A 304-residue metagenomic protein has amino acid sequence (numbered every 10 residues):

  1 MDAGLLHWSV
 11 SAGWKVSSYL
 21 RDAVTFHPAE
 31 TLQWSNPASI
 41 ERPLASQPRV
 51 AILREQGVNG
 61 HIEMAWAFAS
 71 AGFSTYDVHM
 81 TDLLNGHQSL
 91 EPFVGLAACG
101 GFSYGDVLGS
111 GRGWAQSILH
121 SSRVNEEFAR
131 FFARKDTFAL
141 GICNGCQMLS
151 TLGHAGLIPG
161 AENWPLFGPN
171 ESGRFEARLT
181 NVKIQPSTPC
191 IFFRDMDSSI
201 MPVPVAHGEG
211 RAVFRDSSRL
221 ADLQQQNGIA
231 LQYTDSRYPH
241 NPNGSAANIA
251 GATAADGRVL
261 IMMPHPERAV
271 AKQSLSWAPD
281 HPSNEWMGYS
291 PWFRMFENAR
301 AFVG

Functional and structural regions predicted by a protein language model:
M1-I142, C146-P159, G168-A177, K183 (+2 more regions): N-terminal beta1-alpha1 cap of cysteine-dependent amidohydrolase-like domains
L44-A45, G244, T253-D256: A structural signal for short secondary-structure junctions
R134-K135, Q225-Q226, A255: Structured helix-beta-strand junction loops
L140-G141, P204, M262: Short conserved micro-motifs on helix faces and helix-strand junctions that flank and scaffold key functional residues
C146, H207-G210, P266-R268: Glycine-rich beta-alpha junction loops
H154-A250: Pocket-forming structural segment of enzyme catalytic cores
I200, I249-P282: A glycine-centered loop/beta-turn motif at secondary-structure junctions
